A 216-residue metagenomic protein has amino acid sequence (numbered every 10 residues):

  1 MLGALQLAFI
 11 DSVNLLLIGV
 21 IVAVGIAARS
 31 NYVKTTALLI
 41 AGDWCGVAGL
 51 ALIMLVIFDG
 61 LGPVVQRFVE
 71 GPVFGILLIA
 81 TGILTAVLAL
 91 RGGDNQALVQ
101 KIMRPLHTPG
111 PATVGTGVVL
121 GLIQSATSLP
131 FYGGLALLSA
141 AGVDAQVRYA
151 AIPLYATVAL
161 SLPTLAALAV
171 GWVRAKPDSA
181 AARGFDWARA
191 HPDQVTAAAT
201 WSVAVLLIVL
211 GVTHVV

Functional and structural regions predicted by a protein language model:
M1-D59, P63: Juxtamembrane transmembrane-helix termini in multi-pass membrane transport proteins
M1-I18, T81, I102-I123, V147-L154 (+1 more regions): Small-residue-enriched transmembrane helix starts and helix-helix packing motifs in multi-pass inner-membrane proteins
M1-Q6, L39, E70-A86, V147-A166: Alpha-helical transmembrane segments
V13-I21, S125-L135: Transmembrane helix boundary and interhelical junction motifs in multipass membrane proteins
I18, V87-A97, T164-P177: Membrane-water interface of transmembrane alpha-helices
G25-S30, G133-R148: Interfacial segments of multi-pass membrane proteins
G46-L50, Q124, V158-A166: Alpha-helical transmembrane segments of multipass membrane proteins
R67-L77, I83-S125, S179-A199, V215-V216: Alpha-helical multi-pass membrane helix bundles of inner-membrane/thylakoid proteins, especially permease cores
